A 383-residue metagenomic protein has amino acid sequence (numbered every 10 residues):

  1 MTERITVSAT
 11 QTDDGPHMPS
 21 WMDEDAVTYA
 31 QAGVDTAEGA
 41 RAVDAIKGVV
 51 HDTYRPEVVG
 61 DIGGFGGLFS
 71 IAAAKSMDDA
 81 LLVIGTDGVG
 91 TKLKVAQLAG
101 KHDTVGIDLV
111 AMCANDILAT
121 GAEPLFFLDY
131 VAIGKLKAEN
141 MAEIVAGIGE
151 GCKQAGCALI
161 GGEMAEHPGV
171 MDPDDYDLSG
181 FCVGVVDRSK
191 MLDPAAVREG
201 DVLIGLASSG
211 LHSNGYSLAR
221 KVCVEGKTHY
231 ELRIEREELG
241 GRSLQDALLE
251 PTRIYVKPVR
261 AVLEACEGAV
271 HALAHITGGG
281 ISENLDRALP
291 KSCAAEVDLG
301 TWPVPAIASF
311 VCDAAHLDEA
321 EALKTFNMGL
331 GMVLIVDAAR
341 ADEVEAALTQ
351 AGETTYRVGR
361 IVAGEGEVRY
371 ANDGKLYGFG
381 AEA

Functional and structural regions predicted by a protein language model:
T2-Q11, H17-P19, D25-Q31, G48 (+5 more regions): Glycine-/charge-enriched secondary-structure boundary and capping motifs
W21-V58: Acidic/polar, glycine-rich intrinsically disordered N-terminal extensions of enzymes
V34, E38, V105, N214 (+2 more regions): A generic structural signal for residues located within well-ordered alpha-helices of large catalytic or ligand-binding
D35, D87, G200, H275 (+1 more regions): Residue-level signature of catalytic and energy-coupling elements of molecular machines, predominantly ATP/GTP-dependent
A45-S209: Glycine-rich phosphate/pyrophosphate-binding loop regions near the starts of catalytic domains
M77-D78, K92-K94, S213-G215, N284-L285 (+1 more regions): Short helix/loop capping segments that flank catalytic or ligand/cofactor-binding pockets
T86, D177, K190-Q245, S282: Short, acidic (Asp/Glu-rich) active-site segment that either coordinates a divalent metal cofactor
G88, V131-A132, G210, G280 (+2 more regions): Short, glycine/serine-rich, charged loops/turns that create anion-binding and catalytic segments at active sites
